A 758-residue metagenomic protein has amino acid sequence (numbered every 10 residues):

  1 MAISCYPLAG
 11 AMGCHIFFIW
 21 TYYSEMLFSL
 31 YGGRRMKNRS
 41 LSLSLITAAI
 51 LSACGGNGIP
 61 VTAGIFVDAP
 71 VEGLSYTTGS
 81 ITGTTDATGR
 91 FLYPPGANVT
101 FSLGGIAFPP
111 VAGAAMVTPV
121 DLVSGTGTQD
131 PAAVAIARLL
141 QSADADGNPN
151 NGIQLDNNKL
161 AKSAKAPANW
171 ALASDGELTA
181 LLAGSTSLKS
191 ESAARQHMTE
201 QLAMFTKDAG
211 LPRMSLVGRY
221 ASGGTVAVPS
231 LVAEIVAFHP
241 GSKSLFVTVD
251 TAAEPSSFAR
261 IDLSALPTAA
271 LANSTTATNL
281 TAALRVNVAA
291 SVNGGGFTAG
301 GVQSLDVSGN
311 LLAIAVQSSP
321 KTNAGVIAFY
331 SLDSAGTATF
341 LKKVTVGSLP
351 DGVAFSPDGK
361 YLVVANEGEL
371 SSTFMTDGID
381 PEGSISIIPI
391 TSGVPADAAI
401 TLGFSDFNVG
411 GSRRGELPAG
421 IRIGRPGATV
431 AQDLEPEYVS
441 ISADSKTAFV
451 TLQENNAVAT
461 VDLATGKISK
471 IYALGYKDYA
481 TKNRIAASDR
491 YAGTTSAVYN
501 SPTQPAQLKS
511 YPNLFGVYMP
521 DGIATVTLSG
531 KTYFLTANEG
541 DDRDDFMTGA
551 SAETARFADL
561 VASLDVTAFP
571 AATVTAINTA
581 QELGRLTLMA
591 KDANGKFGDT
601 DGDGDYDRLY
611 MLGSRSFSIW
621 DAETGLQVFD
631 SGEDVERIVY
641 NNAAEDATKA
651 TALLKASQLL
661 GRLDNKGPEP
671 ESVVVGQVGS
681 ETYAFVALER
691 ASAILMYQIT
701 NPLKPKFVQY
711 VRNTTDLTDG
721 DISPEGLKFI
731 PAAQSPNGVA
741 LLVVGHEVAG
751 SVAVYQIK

Functional and structural regions predicted by a protein language model:
Y6-L8, L45-I46: Short, intrinsically disordered, low-complexity terminal segments
H15-G32, K37-V67: Bacterial Sec-dependent N-terminal signal peptides
M36-N38, N57-P60, T77-G89, G127 (+10 more regions): Generic structural signal for short, solvent-exposed loop/turn connectors between secondary structure elements
N57-P212, S242: Feature for extracytoplasmic/surface-facing segments of secreted or surface-associated proteins, emphasizing
K207-K758: Beta-sheet-rich non-transmembrane sensory/scaffold domains
